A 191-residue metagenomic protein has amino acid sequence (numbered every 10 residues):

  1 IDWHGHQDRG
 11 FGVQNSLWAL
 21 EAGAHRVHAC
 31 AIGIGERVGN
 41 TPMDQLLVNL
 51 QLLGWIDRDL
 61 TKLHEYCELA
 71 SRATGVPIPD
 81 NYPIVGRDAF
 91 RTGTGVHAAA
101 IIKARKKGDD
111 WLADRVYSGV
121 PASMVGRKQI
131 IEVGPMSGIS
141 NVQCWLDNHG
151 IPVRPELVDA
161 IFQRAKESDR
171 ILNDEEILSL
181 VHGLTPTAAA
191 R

Functional and structural regions predicted by a protein language model:
I1-G5, V27-A29, L46: Hydrophobic faces of well-ordered beta-strands that scaffold small-molecule active sites in alpha/beta enzyme cores
G5-F11, A31-G35: Active-site-proximal loop/turn and secondary-structure-junction residues that shape catalytic pockets, frequently
R9-A22, T41: Catalytic cores of alpha/beta
L20-V27, L53-D57: Secondary-structure transition/capping motifs at alpha-helix termini and the adjoining loop/turn into the next element
A22-G39: Glycine-rich phosphate-binding active-site loops on the catalytic face of alpha/beta enzymes
G23, L46, L146: Conserved, mostly hydrophobic/aromatic
G35-L63: C-terminal helical cap(s) of enzyme catalytic domains, especially alpha/beta-barrels
I56-R191: A mid-to-C-terminal "edge-of-domain" accessory segment
